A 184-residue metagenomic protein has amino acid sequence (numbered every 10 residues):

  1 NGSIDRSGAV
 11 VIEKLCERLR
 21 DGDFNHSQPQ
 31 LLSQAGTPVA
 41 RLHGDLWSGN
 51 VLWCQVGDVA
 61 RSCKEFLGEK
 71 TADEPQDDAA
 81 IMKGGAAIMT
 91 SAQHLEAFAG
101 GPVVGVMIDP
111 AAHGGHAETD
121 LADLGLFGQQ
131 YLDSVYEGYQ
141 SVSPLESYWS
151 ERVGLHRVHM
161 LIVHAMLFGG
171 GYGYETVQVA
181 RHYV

Functional and structural regions predicted by a protein language model:
N1-Q28: Active-site catalytic-loop/activation-segment of kinase and kinase-like phosphoryl-transfer enzymes
E13-C16, Y136, V177-A180: Hydrophobic core segments within long, regular secondary-structure runs in both alpha- and beta-rich folds
H26-P38: Short, P/G- and charge-enriched loop/turn segments at secondary-structure junctions
A35-R41, W53-G154, V163, L167-G171: Active-site Asp-x-Gly
R41-H43, S48: Catalytic-loop of the protein kinase fold
G170-V184: Short, basic/aromatic-enriched C-terminal tail that caps enzymatic domains
